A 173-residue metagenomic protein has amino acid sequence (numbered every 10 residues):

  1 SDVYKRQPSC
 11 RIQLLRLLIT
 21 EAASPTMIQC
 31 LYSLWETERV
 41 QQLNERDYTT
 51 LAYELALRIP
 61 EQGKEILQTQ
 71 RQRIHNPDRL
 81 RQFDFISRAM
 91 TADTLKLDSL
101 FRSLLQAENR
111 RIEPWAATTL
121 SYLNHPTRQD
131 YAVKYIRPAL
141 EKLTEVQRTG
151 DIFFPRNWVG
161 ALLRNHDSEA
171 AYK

Functional and structural regions predicted by a protein language model:
S1-K173: Long, ordered, helix-rich scaffold segments
